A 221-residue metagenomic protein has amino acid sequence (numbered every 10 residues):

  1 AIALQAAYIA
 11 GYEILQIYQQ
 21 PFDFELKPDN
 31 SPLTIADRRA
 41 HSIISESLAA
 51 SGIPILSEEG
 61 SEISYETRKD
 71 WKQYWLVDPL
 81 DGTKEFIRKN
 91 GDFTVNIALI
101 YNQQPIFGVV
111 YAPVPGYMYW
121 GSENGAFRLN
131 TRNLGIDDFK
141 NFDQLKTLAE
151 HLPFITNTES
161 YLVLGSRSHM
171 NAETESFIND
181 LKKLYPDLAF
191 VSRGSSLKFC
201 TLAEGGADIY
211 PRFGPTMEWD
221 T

Functional and structural regions predicted by a protein language model:
A1-L80, Y101, S176-N179, K183: N-terminal subdomain of lithium-sensitive/metallo-dependent phosphomonoesterases centered on the IMPase/IPPase/PAP
I14, D37, L48, T83 (+4 more regions): Residue-level signal for inorganic ion chemistry
R68-N130, D137-K140: DPxDG-like acidic metal-binding loop motif
W120, T131, T174-I178: A short secondary-structure junction signal
T131-A149, I155: Charged, glycine/proline-rich intrinsically disordered loops and linkers
K146, E150-T221: An extended, acidic
